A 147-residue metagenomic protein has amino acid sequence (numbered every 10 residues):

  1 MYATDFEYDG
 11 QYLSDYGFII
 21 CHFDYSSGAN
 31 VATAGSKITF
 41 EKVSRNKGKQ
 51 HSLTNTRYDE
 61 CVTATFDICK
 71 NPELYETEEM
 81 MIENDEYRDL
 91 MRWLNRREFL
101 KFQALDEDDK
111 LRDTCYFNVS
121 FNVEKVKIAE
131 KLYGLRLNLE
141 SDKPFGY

Functional and structural regions predicted by a protein language model:
M1-Y147: Extracellular/virion structural assembly segments
